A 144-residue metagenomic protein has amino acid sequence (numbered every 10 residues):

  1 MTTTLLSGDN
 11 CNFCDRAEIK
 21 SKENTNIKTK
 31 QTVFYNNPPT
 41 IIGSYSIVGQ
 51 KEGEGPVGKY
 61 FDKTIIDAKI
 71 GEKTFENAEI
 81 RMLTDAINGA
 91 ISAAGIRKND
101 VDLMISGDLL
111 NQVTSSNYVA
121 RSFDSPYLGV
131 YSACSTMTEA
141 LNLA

Functional and structural regions predicted by a protein language model:
M1-L128: Conserved "HGTGT" condensation-loop signature of ketosynthase/thiolase-family condensing enzymes that catalyze
Y131-A144: Active-site-proximal alpha-helical scaffold in enzymes
